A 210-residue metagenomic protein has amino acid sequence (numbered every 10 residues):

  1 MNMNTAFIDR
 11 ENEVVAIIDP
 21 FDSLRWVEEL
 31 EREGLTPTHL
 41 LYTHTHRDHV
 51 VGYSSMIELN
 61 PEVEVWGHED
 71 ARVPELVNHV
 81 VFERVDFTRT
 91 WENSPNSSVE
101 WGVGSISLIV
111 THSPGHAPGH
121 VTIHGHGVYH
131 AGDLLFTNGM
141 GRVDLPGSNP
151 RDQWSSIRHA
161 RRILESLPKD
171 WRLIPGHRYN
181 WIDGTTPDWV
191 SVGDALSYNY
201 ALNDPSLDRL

Functional and structural regions predicted by a protein language model:
M1, N93, P114-A117: A short catalytic or substrate-binding loop motif that flags glycine-/basic-rich loops and adjacent residues that bind
M1-E33, T122-G132: Conserved beta-strand hairpin/beta-sheet module of binuclear metal-dependent hydrolase folds, prominently
A6, S98-E100, I109, T122: Residue-level detector of beta-strand face positions
A6-I8, I57, E100, G127 (+1 more regions): Short secondary-structure boundary/capping segments
R10-E11, E31, N60, I163-D170: Alpha-helix termini
V15, D22-I106, Y198-A201: Active-site HxH/HxHxD metal-binding segment of metal-dependent hydrolases
I17-D19, T38-H46, W66-E69, H112-G115 (+2 more regions): Active-site neighborhood of phospho(di)ester-bond hydrolases with catalytic His/Asp-centered motifs
S107-H112, A117-D208: Metallo-beta-lactamase
